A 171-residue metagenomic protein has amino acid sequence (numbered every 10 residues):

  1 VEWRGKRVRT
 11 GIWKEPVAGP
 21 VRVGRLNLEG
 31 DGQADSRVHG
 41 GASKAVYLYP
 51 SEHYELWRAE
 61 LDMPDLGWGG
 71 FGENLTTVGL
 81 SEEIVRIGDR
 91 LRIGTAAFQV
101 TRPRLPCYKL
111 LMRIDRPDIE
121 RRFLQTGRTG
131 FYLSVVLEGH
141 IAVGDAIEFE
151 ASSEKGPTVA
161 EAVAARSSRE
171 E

Functional and structural regions predicted by a protein language model:
V1-K109, D118, E154-E171: Electropositive, beta-rich accessory/interaction domains or terminal extensions that provide binding surfaces
G79-S81, G127, L137: Short loop/turn positions at the edges of beta-strands in beta-sheet-rich folds
G88, E138, V143-D145: Loop/turn positions that initiate beta-strands
D115: Catalytic subdomain that performs nucleotidyl-dependent activation
D118-V135, E161-A165: A conserved acidic, glycine/proline-rich C-terminal tail/linker
E138-H140, S153-G156: Short Gly/Pro-enriched loop/turn and capping motifs at secondary-structure junctions
I147-F149: Extended, aromatic/histidine-rich regions of cofactor-dependent oxidoreductases associated with respiratory
